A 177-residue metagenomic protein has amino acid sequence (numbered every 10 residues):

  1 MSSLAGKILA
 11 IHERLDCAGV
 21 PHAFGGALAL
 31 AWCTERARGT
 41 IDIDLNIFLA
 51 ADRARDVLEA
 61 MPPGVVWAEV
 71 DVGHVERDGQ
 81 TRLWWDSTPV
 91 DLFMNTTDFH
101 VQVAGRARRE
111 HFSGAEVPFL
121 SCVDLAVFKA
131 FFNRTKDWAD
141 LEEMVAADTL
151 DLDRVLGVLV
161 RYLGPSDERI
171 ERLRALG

Functional and structural regions predicted by a protein language model:
M1-G177: Compositionally biased terminal segments of proteins
